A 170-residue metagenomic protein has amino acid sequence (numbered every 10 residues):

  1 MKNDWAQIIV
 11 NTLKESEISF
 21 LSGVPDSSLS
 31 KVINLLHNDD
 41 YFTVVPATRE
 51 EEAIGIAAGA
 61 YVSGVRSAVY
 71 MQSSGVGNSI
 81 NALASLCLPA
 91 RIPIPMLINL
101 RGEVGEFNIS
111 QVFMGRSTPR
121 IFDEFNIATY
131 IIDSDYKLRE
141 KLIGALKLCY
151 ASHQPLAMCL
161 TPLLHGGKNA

Functional and structural regions predicted by a protein language model:
M1-A170: Thiamine diphosphate
